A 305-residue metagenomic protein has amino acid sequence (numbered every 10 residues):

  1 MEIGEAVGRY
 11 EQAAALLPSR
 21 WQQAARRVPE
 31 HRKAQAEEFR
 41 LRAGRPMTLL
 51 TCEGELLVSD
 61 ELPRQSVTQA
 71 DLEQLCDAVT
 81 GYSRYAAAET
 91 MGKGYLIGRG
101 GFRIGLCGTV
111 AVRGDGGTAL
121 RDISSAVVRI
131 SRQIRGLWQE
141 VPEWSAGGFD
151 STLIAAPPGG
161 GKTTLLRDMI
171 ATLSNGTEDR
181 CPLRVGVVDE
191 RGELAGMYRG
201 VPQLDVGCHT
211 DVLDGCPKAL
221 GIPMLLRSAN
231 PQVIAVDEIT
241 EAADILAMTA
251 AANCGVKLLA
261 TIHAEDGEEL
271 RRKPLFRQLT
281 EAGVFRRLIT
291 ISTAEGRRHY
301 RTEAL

Functional and structural regions predicted by a protein language model:
M1-G100, N175: N-terminal accessory targeting/assembly segments
R84-F149: P-loop NTP-binding catalytic core
R113, T118-R121, R286-L305: Conserved P-loop NTPase
I154: Hydrophobic anchor at the beta1->P-loop junction of P-loop NTPases
K162: Conserved lysine of the Walker
L165, M169: Hydrophobic positions on the alpha1 helix immediately C-terminal to the Walker A/P-loop
S174-P223: P-loop NTPase switch/communication element
A229-L288, T293: Conserved P-loop NTPase nucleotide-binding/switch module
